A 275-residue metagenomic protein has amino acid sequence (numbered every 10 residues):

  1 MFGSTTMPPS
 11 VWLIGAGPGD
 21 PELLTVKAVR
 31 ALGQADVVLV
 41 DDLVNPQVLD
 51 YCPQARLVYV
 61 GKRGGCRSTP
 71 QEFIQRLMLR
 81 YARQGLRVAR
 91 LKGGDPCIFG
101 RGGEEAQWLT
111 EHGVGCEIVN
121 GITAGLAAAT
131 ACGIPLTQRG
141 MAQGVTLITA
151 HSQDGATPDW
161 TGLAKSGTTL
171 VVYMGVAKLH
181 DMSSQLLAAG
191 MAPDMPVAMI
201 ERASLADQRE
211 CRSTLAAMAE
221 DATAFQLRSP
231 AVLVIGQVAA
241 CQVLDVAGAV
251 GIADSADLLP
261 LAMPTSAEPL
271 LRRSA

Functional and structural regions predicted by a protein language model:
M1-V119, A219, A231: Class I S-adenosyl-L-methionine
F2-G3, P8-L13, R83-V88, G144 (+1 more regions): A contiguous loop/helix-start segment that scaffolds small-molecule binding in enzyme catalytic cores
G3, D95-S166, R209-R212, R272: Class I SAM-dependent methyltransferase SAM-binding "motif I" and its flanking Rossmann-like core
P46-Q47, G64-R67, T123-A127, G144-T146 (+3 more regions): Short gly/pro/ser/thr-enriched loop/turn and capping motifs at secondary-structure boundaries
V48, L109, A128-A129, M182 (+1 more regions): Hydrophobic packing residues within well-ordered alpha-helices of enzyme cores
C52, C132, L186, G190: Active-site catalytic pocket residues across diverse enzymes, especially alpha/beta-hydrolases
R56-K62, G113-E117, L136-Q143, G190-M199: Short hydrophobic/aromatic-enriched beta-strand-loop microsegments
